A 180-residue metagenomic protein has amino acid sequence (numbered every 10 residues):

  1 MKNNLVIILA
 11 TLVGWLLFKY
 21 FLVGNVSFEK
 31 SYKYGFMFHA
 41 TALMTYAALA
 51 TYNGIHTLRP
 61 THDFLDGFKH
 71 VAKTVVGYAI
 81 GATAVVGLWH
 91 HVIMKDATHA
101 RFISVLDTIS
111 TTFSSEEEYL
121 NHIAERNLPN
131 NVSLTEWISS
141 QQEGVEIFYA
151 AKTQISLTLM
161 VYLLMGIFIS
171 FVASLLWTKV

Functional and structural regions predicted by a protein language model:
M1-A10, Y119-P129: Alpha-helical transmembrane segments of integral membrane proteins, especially early/N-terminal helices
M1-T61: Transmembrane alpha-helical insertion/packing segments
T11-L12, T74-G87, Y162, G166: Hydrophobic alpha-helical transmembrane segments in multi-pass membrane proteins
L22-K30, G54-H62, W89-A97, R101 (+1 more regions): Membrane-interfacial segments
L58-V76: Alpha-helical transmembrane segments with an aromatic anchor "belt"
V85-E125: Functional transmembrane-helix hotspots
N131-L164: Individual transmembrane alpha-helix segments
G166-V180: Juxtamembrane interface at the cytosolic side of transmembrane helices
